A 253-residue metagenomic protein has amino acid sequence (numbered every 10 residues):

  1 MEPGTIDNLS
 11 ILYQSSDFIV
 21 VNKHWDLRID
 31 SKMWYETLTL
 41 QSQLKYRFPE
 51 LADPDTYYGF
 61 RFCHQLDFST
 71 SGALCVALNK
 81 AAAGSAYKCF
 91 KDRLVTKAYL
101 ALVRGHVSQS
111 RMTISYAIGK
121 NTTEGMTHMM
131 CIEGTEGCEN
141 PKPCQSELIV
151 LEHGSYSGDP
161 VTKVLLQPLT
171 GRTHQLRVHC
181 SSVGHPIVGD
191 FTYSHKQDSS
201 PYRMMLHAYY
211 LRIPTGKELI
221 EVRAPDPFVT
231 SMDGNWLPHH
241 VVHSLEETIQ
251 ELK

Functional and structural regions predicted by a protein language model:
M1-D17, L27-R28, E136-E139, Y156-D159 (+2 more regions): Pseudouridine synthases involved in rRNA/tRNA modification
N8-I11, F62, E147-V150: A structural signal for short, hydrophobic beta-strand segments that form beta-sheets in beta-rich/all-beta domains
L27-Y46, V103-T162, V178, E221-R223 (+1 more regions): Glycine- and acidic-residue-rich catalytic/RNA-contacting loop of pseudouridine synthases
P54-D92: Glycine/acidic-rich beta-strand-loop module
V76-L78, L102-R104, Q167: Short hydrophobic/aromatic beta-strand micro-patches that form the beta-sheet surface supporting nucleotide- or nucleic
A82, S110, R172: Short phosphate-engaging motifs
K97-L100: A short, Trp-centered hydrophobic/proline-enriched beta-strand micro-motif
